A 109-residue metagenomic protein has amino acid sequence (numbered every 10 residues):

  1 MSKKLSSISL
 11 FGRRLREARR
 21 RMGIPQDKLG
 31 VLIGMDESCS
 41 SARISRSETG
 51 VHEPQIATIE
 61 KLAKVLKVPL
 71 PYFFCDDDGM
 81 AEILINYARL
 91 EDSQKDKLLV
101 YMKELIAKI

Functional and structural regions predicted by a protein language model:
M1-L10: A detector for short, charged/polar N-terminal pre-domain segments
S9, R20-R21, E53: Short amphipathic helical patch at the helix-1/turn junction of helix-turn-helix
R13-I33: Short basic helix-loop element that most often maps to the first helix and adjoining turn of HTH DNA-binding modules
L15, Q26, S41, I56-I59: Helix-turn-helix DNA-binding elements, focusing on the entry/boundary residues of the two helices that contact DNA
G34-E53, C75: Recognition helix of helix-turn-helix/homeodomain-like DNA-binding domains that insert into the DNA major groove
V51, Q55-Y72: DNA major-groove recognition helix of helix-turn-helix/homeodomain DNA-binding modules
D77-I109: Interfacial/linker helices and their anchor residues that mediate assembly or domain coupling
